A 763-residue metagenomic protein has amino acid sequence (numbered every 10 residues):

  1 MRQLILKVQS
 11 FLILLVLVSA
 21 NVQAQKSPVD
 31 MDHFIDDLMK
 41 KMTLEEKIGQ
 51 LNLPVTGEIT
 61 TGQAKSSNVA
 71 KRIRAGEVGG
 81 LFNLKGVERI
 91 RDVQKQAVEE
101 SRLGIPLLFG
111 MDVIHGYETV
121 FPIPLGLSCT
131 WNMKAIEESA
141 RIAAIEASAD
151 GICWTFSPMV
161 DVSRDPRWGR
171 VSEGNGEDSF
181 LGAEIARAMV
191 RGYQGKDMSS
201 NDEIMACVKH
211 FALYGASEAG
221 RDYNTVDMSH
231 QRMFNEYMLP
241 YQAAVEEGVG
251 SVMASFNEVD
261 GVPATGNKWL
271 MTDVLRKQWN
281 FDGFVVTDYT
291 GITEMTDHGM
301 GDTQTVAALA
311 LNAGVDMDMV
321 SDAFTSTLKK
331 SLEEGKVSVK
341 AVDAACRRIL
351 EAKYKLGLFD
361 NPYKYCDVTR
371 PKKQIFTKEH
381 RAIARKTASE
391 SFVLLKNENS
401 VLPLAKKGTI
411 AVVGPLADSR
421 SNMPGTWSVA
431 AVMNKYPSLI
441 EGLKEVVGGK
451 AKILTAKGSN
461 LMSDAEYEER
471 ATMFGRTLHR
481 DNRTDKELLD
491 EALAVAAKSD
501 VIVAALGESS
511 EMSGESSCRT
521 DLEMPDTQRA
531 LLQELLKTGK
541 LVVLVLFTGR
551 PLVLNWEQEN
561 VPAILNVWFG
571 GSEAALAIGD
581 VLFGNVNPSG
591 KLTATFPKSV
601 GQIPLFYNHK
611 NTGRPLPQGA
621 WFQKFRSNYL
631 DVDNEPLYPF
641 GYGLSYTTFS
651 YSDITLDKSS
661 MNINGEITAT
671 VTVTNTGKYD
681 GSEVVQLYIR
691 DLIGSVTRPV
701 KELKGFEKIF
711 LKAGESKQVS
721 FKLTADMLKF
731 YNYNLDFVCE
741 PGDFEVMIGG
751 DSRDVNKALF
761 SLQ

Functional and structural regions predicted by a protein language model:
M1-S27: Bacterial Sec-dependent N-terminal signal peptides
I5, S10-L12, Q50, A212 (+2 more regions): Sequence-pattern detector for short linear motifs and compositional/periodic biases rather than a specific fold
Q23-A725, K729-N732, E740-S752: Glycoside hydrolase catalytic-domain context in secreted enzymes
D754-Q763: Short beta-strand elements
